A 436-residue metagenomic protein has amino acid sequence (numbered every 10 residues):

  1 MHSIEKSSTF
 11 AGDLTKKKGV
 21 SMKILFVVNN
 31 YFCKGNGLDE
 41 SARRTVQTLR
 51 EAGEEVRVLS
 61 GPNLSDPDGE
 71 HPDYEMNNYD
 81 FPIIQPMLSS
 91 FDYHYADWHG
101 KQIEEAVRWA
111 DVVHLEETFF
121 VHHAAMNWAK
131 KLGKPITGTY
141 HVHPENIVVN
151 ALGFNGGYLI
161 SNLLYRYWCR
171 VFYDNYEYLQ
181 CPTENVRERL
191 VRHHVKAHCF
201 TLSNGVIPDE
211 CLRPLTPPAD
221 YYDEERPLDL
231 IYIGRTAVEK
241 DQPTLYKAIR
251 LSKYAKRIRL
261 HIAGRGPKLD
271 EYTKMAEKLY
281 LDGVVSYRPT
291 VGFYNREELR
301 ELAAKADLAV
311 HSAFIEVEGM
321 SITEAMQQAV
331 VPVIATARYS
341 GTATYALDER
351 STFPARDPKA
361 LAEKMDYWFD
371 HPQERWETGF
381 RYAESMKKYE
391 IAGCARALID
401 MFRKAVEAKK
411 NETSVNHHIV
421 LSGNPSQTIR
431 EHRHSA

Functional and structural regions predicted by a protein language model:
K16-P67, P425-A436: N-terminal subdomain of nucleotide-sugar transferases
E40, L228-L251, P267-D270, K359: A conserved mid-protein helix/loop that constitutes part of the nucleotide-sugar donor-binding site
S60, L159-L215, E225: Donor nucleotide-sugar binding/catalytic pocket of nucleotide-sugar-dependent glycosyltransferases
T118, F314: Aromatic "clamp/platform" in nucleotide-sugar-dependent glycosyltransferases that forms part of the donor/acceptor
T216-P217, D370-E407: A charged, aromatic-enriched C-terminal amphipathic alpha-helix characteristic of glycosyltransferases across folds
E271-Y294: Nucleotide-activated donor-binding/catalytic signature segment of Leloir-type glycosyltransferases, i.e., the conserved
V331-T336: Short hydrophobic beta-strand element within catalytic cores of glycosyltransferases and related nucleotide-activated
D348-P358, Y367-P372: Conserved acidic donor-binding segment of nucleotide-sugar-dependent glycosyltransferases
